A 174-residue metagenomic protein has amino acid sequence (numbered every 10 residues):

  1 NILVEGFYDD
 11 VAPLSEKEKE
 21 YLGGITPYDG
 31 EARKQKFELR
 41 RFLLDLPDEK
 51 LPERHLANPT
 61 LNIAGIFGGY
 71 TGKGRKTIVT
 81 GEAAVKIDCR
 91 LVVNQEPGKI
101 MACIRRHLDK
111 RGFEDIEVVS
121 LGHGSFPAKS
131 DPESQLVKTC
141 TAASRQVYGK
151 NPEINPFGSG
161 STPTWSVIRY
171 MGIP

Functional and structural regions predicted by a protein language model:
I2-E82, R90-C103, R111, D115-P174: An extended, acidic, His-containing surface patch that forms the Zn2+-binding/catalytic region of metallohydrolases
I87: Active-site helix-to-loop segments that bind/position phosphate- or nucleotide-bearing substrates and donors across
